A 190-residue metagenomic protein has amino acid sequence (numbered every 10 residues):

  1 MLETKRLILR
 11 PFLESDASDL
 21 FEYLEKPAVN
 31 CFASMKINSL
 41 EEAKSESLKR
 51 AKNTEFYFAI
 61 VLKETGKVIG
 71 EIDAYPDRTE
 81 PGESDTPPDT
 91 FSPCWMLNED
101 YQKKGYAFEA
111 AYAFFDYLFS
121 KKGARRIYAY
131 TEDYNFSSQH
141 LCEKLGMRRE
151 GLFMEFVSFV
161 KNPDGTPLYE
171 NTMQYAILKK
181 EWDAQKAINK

Functional and structural regions predicted by a protein language model:
M1-P27, C31, V61-K190: Acyl-donor (CoA/ACP) binding surface of acyl/acetyltransferases
L13-S15, S47-R50: Short linear motifs in intrinsically disordered
A28-K49: Conserved GNAT-fold acetyl-CoA-binding loop/helix
A43-K44, N53-F56, K161-P163, M173: Short, intrinsically disordered/low-complexity patches at protein termini and at juxtamembrane boundaries
L48-A59, G70: A short helix-loop-beta-strand connector motif used in the catalytic cores of GNAT acetyltransferases and, in some
